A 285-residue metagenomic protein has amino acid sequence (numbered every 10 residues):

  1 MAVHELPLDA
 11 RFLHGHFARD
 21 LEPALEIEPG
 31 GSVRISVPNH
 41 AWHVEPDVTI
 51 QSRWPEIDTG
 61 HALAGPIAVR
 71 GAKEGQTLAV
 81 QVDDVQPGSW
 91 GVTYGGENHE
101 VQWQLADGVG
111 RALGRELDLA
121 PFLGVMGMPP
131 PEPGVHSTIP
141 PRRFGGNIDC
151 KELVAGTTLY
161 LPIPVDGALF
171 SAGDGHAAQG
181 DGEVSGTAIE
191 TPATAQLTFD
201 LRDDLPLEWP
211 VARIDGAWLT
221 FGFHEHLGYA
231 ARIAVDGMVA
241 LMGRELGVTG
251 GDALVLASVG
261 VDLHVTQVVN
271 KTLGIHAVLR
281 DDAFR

Functional and structural regions predicted by a protein language model:
M1-P55: N-terminal, Lys/Arg-enriched amphipathic/low-complexity engagement segments that precede the first folded domain
L8-A18, E56-A64, H136-F144, M238: Short, structured beta-strand/loop micro-motifs enriched in basic residues and often containing a Trp
I35, T77-V80, L161: A generic structural signal for residues embedded in beta-strands
H40-Q51, V85-Y94, G167-A177, T266-V268: Short, Lys/Arg- and Gly-enriched loop/turn segments at beta-strand edges
D84-A155, Y160: Intrinsically disordered, low-complexity linker/loop segments enriched in Gly/Pro and charged/polar residues
C150, T157-V239, G250: A structural signal for small-residue-enriched, beta-sheet-centric alpha/beta enzyme cores and oligomeric scaffold folds
